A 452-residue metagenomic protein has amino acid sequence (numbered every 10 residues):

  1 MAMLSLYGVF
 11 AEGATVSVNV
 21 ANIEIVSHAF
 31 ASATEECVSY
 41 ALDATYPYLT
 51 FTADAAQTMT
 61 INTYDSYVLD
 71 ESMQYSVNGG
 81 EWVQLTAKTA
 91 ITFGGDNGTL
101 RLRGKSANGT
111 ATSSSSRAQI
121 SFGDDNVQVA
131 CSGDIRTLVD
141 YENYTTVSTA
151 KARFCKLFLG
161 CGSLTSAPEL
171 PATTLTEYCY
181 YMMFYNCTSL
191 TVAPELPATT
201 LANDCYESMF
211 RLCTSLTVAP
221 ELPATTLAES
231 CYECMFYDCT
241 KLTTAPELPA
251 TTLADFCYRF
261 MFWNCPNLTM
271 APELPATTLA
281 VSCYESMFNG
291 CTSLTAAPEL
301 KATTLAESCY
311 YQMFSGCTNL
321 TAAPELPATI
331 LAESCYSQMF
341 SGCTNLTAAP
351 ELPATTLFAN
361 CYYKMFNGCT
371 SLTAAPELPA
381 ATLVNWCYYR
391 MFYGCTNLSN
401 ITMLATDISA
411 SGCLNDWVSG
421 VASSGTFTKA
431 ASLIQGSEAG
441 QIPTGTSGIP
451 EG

Functional and structural regions predicted by a protein language model:
M1, S17-N19, I25-G452: Solvent-exposed loop and capping/linker segments of extracellular ligand-binding repeat ectodomains
M1-T15: Short, intrinsically disordered N-terminal pre-domain segments
